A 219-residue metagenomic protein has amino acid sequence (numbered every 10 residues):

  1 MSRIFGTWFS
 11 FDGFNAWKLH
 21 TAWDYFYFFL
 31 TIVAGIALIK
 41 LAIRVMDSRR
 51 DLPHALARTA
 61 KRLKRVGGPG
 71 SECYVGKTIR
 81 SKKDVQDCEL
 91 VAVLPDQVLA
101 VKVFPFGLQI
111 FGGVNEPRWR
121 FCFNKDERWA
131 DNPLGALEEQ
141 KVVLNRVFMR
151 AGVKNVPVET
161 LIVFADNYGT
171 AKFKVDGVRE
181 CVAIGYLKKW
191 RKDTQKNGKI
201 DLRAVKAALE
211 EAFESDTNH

Functional and structural regions predicted by a protein language model:
M1-Q86, V93-L99, F104-V114, F123-H219: Surface-exposed interaction regions that form or flank ligand-binding interfaces
